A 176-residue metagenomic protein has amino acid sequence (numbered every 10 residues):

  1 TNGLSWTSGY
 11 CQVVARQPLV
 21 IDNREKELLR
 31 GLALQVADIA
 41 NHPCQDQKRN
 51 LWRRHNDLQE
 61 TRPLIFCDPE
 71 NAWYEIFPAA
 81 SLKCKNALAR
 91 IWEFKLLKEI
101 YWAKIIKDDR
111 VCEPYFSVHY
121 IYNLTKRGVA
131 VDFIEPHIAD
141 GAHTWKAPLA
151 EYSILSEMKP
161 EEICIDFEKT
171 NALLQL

Functional and structural regions predicted by a protein language model:
T1-L176: Catalytic cores of TIM-barrel enzymes
